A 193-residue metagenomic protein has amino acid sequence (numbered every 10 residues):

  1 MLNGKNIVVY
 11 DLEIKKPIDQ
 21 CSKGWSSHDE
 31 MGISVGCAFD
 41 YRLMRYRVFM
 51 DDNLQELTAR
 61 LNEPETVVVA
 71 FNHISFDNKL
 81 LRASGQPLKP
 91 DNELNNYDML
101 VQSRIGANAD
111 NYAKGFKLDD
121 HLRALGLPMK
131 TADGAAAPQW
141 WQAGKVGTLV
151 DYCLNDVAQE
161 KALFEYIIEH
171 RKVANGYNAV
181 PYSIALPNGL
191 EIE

Functional and structural regions predicted by a protein language model:
M1-E63, V67: Conserved RNase H-like, two-metal-ion catalytic cores of nucleic-acid enzymes
D11-E13, D98, D156: Acidic active-site catalytic centers that drive phospho-/nucleotidyl reactions and related ester hydrolyses
R42-K117: Conserved DEDDh/DEDDy metal-dependent 3′-5′ exonuclease domain
K79-S84, D120-A124, A162, Y166: Residue-level signal for well-ordered alpha-helical scaffold segments within enzymatic catalytic domains
M99-N108, Y182-E193: Short, flexible loop segments at boundaries between secondary-structure elements
D110-K130: A polyampholytic, Gly/Pro-enriched intrinsically disordered region
L125-A185: Acidic, Mg2+-coordinating catalytic module of metal-dependent nucleases/exonucleases that use a two-metal-ion mechanism
